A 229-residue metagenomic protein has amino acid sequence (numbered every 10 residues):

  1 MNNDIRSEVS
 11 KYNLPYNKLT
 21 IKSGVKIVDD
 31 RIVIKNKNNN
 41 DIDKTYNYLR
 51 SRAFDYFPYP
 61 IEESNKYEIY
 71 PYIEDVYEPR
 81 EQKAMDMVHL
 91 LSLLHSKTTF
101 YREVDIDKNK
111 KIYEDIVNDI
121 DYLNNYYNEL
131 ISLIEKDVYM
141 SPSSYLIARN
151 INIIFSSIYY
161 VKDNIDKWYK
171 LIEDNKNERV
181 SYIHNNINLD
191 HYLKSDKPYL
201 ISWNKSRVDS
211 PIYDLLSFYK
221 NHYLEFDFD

Functional and structural regions predicted by a protein language model:
M1-N17: Juxta-kinase regulatory segment immediately upstream of eukaryotic protein kinase catalytic domains
V25, D163-L215: Active-site acidic catalytic loop and adjacent metal/ATP-binding pocket of ATP-dependent phosphoryl transfer enzymes
I27-K111: ATP-binding pocket architecture of kinase catalytic cores
N40, V76-Y77, L189, H222-E225: Short acidic, S/G/P-rich loop/turn micro-motifs used as interaction or catalytic elements
I73, N204, Y219-H222: Generic structural signal for hydrophobic core residues of well-folded globular domains
D107-Y182: ATP-dependent phospho-/nucleotidyl transfer catalytic cores
I212-D229: Active-site activation/catalytic loop segments of kinase-like enzymes and analogous catalytic loops in related
